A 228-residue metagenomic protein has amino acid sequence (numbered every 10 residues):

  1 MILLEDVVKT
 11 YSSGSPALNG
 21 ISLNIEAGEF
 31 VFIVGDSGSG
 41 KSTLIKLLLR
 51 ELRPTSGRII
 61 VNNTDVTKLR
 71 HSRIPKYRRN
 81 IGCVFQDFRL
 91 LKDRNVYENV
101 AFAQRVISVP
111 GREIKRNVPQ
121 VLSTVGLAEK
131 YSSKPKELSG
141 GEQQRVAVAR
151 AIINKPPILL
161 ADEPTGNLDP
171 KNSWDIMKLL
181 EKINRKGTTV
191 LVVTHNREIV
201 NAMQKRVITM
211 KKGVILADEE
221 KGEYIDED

Functional and structural regions predicted by a protein language model:
L49: Helix-to-loop junction immediately C-terminal to a conserved catalytic motif
G57-D65, Y77: Conserved ABC transporter NBD signature motif
R94-A101: Short coil-to-helix segment of the ABC ATPase nucleotide-binding domain corresponding to the Q-loop/switch region
K134-L138, E142-Q144: Conserved ABC ATPase signature
V148: Hydrophobic anchor residue at the start of the ABC signature
I153-P157: A short, proline-enriched helix->beta-strand linker immediately N-terminal to the Walker B motif in ABC-type P-loop
L159-D162: Catalytic Walker B motif of ABC-type/P-loop ATPase nucleotide-binding domains
